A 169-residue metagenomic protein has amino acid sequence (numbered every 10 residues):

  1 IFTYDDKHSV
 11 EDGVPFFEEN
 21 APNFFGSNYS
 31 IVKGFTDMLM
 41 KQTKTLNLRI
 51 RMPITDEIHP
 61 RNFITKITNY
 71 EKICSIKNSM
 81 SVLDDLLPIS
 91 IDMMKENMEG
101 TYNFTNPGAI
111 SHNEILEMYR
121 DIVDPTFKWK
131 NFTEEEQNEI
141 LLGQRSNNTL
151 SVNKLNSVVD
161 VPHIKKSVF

Functional and structural regions predicted by a protein language model:
F2-L48, T55: Catalytic helix-loop patch of NAD(P)-dependent Rossmann-fold dehydrogenases
D5-S9, I58-N62, I115-E117, L141-Q144: Short aromatic-enriched loop/helix-cap "lid" or pocket-rim segments at secondary-structure transitions that line
K7, N28, G34, I54-T65 (+2 more regions): Glycine/proline-rich active-site loop of Rossmann-fold NAD(P)-dependent oxidoreductases
G26, M38-D85: NAD(P)-dependent short-chain dehydrogenase/reductase
N78-S81, I110, L150: Residue-level signal for the nucleotide or nucleotide-sugar donor/cofactor binding architecture
L83-M94, I164-F169: Short, amphipathic alpha-helical "lid/cap" segments that border enzyme active or binding sites
I89, M93-N147: Mid/C-terminal beta-alpha module of Rossmann-like enzyme folds, strongest in SDR-family dehydrogenases/epimerases
P125-F127, L141-F169: C-terminal amphipathic/interface module of NAD(P)-dependent oxidoreductases and related NAD-binding regulators
